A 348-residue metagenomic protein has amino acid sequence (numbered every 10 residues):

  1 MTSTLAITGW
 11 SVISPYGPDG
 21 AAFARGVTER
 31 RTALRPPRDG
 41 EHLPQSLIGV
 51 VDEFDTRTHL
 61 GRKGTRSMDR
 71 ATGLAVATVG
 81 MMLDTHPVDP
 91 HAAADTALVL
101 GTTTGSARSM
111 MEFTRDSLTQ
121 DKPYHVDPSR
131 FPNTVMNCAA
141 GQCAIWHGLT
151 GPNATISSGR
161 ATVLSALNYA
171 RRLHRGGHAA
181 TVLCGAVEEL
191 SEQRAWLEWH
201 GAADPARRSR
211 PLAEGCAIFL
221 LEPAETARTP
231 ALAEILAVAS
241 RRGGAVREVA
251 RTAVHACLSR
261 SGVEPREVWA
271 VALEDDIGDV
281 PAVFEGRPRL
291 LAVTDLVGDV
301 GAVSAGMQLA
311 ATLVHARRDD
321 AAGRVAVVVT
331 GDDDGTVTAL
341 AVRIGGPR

Functional and structural regions predicted by a protein language model:
T2, T85-G101, F113-P128, L149-P152 (+6 more regions): Structural signature of cysteine-dependent C-C bond-forming condensing enzymes
T4-G9, I13, A21, R25-P37 (+3 more regions): Condensing-enzyme catalytic core mediating Claisen C-C bond formation in acyl metabolism
A6-I7, T28-Q142, W146-H147, R260-R287: Conserved beta-ketoacyl condensing-enzyme motif
W10, G101-T103, T134-V135, W146-H147 (+8 more regions): Fold-independent oxyanion-binding glycine-rich loops and adjacent beta-strand/coil segments at enzyme active sites
Y16-P18, R194: Cytochrome P450 core scaffold surrounding the K-helix E-X-X-R motif and the conserved "meander" helix-loop region
L60-G80, P128-V135, N153-S165, P205-A217 (+3 more regions): Active-site pocket-shaping loop/turn-to-helix segments
A75-T85, A139, A144-L149, N153-G185 (+4 more regions): Active-site-proximal alpha-helical scaffold in enzymes
A107-S109, L164, E189-R207, G243-G244 (+4 more regions): Active-site-adjacent elements of ketosynthase-type condensing enzymes
